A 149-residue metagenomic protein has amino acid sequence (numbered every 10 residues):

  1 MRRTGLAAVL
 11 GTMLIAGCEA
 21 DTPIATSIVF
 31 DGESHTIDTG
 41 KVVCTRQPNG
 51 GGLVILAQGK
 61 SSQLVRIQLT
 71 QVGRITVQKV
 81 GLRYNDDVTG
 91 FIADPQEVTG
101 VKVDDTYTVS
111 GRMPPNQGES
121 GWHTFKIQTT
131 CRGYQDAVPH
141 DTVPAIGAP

Functional and structural regions predicted by a protein language model:
M1-L10: N-terminal export and membrane-targeting signals
L14-G17: C-terminal motif of bacterial Sec signal peptides marking the signal peptidase cleavage site
E19-V103: An ectodomain-focused feature that recognizes extracytoplasmic/extracellular
V29, Q135-P149: N-terminal low-complexity, Pro/Thr-rich disordered segments that flank secretion/membrane-targeting signals
R46-Q47, R74-I75, I127-T130, I146-A148: Short, low-complexity, polar/charged sequence segments that are solvent-exposed and flexible
R83-Y134, H140: Extracytosolic low-complexity repeat regions of secreted or lipid-anchored proteins
